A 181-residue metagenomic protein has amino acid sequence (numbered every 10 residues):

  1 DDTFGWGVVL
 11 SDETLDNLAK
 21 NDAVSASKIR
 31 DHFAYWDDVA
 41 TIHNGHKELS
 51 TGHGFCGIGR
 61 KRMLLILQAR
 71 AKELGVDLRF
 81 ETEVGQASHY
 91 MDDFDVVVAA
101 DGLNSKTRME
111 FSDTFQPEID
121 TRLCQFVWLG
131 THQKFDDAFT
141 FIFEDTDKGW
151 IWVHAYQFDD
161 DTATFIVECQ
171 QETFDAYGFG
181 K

Functional and structural regions predicted by a protein language model:
D1-F4: Glycine-rich FAD pyrophosphate-binding loop
W6-V8, Q86, W150: Intrinsically disordered, low-complexity regions
V8-D12, K181: Short, conserved loop/turn and helix-capping segments at secondary-structure boundaries that abut family-defining
S11-W128: Conserved N-terminal helical subregion
A69, M91-K181: Conserved FAD-binding catalytic core of PHBH/FMO-like flavoproteins
